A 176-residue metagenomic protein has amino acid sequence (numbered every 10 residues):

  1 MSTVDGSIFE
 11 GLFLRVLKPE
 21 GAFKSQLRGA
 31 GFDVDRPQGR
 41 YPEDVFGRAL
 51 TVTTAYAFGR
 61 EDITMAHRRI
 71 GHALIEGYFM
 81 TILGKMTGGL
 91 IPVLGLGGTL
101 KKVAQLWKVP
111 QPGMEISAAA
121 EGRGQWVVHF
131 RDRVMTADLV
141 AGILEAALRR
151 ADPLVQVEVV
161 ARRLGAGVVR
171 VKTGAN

Functional and structural regions predicted by a protein language model:
M1-M65: N-terminal leader/assembly segments
S2-G6, K108-A137, R149-N176: Short terminal or interdomain "cap/linker" segment that borders an active site or interface and mediates
R15-G29, K102-W107, A151-V159: Hydrophobic transmembrane alpha-helix bundles
P37-A137: Amphipathic interaction/junction segments at domain boundaries or subunit interfaces
V140-A141: Conserved strand-to-helix beginnings and helix N-cap segments that scaffold or border functional pockets
